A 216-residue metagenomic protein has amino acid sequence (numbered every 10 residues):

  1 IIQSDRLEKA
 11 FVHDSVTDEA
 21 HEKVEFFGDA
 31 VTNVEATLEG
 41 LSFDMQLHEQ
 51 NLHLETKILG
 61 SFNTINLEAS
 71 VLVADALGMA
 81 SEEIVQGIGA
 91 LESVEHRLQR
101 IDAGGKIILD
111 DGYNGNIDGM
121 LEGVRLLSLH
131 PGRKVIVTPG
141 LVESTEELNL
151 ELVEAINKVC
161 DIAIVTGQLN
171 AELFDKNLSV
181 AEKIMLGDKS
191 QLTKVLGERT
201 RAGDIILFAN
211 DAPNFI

Functional and structural regions predicted by a protein language model:
I1: Substrate-engagement module of ASCE P-loop NTPases
R6-L7, V16-K23, T32-V34, L38-E39 (+2 more regions): ATP-dependent carboxylate-amine ligase
F27-G28: A conserved beta-strand/loop element that lines the FAD pocket in flavoprotein oxidoreductases
F43-M45: Short beta-strand elements
